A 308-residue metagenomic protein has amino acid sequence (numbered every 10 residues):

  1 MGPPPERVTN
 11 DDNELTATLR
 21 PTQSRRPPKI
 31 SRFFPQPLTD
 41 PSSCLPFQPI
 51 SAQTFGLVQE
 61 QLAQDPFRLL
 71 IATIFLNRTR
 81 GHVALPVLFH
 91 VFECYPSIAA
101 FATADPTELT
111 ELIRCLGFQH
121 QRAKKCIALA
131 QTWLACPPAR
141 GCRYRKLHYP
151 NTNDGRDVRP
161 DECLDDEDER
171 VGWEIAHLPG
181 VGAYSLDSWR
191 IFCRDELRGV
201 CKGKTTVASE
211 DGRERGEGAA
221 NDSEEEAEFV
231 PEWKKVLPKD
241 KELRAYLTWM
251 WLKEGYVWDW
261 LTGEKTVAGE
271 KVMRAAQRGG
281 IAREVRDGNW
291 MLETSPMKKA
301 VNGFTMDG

Functional and structural regions predicted by a protein language model:
M1-Q59, S209-A227, W260-G308: Ser/Thr-rich, low-complexity intrinsically disordered regulatory regions
Q48-L116: Onset and early core of a folded interaction/catalytic domain in large eukaryotic regulators
Q64, Q119, V236: Aromatic-acidic/polar surface patches that form glycan- and anion
P66, L70, I74, V83-P86 (+7 more regions): Acidic, Ser/Thr-rich intrinsically disordered and amphipathic helical segments
F75, I175-H177, K235: Exposed beta-sheet edge/beta-hairpin loop segments within beta-rich domains
L88-P179, A183-S185, R190-G199, G203-T205 (+1 more regions): Alpha-helical ds-nucleic-acid-binding substructure associated with the helix-hairpin-helix region of base-excision DNA
D168-V171, D187-A276: Phosphate-backbone recognition surface of nucleic-acid-processing proteins
